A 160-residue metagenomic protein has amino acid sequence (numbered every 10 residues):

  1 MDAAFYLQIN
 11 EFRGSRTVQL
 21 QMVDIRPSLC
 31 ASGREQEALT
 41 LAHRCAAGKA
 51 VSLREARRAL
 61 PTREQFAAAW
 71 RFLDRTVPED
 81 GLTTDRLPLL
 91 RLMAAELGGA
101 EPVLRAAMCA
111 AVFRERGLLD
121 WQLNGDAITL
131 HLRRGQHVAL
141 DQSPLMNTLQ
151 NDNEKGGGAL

Functional and structural regions predicted by a protein language model:
M1-L160: Acidic, two-metal ion nucleic-acid-processing modules in DNA metabolism proteins
